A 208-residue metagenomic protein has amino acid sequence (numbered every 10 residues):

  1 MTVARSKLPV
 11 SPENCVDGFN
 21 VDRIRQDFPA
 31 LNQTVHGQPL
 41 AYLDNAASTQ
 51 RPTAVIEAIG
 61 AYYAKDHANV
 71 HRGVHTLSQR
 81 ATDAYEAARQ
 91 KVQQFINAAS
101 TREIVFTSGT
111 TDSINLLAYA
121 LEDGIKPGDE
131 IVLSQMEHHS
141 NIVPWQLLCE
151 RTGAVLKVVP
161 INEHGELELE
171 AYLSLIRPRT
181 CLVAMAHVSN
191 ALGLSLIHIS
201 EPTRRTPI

Functional and structural regions predicted by a protein language model:
T2-S200, R205: Pyridoxal 5′-phosphate
I208: Cytosolic catalytic cores of cyclic-nucleotide second-messenger enzymes
